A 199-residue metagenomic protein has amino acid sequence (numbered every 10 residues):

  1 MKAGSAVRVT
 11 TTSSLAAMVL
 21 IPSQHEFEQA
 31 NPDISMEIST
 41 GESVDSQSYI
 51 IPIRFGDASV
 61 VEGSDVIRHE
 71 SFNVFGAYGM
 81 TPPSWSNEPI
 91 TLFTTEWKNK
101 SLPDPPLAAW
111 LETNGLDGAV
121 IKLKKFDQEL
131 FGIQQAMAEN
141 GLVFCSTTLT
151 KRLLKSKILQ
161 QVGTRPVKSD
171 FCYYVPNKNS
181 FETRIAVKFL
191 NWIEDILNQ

Functional and structural regions predicted by a protein language model:
G4-V60: Central regulatory/effector-binding core of bacterial HTH transcription factors
N31-I38, N114-L123: A local structural motif
S59-V60, G79-S86, S101, N179-A186: Short helix-loop capping/hinge motifs at secondary-structure junctions, enriched in acidic/polar residues
G63-D65, H69-V74, I90, D170-Y174: Small-molecule pocket liners
S64-R68, S156-S169: Short beta-strand->loop
T91-G115: Secondary-structure junction motif
L116-V162: Hydrophobic hinge/microswitch elements
T164-Q199: A late-sequence structural motif
